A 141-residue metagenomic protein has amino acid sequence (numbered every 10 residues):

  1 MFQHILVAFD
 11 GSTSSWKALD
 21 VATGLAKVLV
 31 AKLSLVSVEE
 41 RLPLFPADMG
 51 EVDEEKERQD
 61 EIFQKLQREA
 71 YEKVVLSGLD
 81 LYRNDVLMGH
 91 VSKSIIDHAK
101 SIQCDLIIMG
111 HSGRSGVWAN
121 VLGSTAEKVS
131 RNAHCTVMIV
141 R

Functional and structural regions predicted by a protein language model:
Q3-E51, S77: Small/aliphatic-rich secondary-structure junction motif
V38, G110-S112, R141: Short secondary-structure boundary segments
L42-P43, V91, G116: Generic structural signal for helix capping and beta-alpha/helix-loop junctions
G50-E54, S101-I102, T125-A126: Short, hinge-like loop/turn segments at secondary-structure boundaries
V52-K65: A short acidic, glycine-rich active-site loop that binds or catalyzes chemistry on phosphate/adenosine moieties
E72-I107: Structural beta-alpha unit
L106-K128: Glycine-rich, Arg-bearing micro-motifs that act as flexible, cationic patches
